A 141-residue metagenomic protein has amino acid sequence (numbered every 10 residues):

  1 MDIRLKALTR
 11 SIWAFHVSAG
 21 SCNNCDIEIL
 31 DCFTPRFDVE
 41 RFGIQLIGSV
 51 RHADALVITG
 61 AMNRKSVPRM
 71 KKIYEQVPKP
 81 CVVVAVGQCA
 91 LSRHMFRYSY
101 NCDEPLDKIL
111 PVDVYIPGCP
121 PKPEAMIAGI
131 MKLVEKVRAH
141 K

Functional and structural regions predicted by a protein language model:
M1-K141: Iron-sulfur-associated redox domains of electron-transfer enzymes in respiratory and anaerobic energy metabolism
